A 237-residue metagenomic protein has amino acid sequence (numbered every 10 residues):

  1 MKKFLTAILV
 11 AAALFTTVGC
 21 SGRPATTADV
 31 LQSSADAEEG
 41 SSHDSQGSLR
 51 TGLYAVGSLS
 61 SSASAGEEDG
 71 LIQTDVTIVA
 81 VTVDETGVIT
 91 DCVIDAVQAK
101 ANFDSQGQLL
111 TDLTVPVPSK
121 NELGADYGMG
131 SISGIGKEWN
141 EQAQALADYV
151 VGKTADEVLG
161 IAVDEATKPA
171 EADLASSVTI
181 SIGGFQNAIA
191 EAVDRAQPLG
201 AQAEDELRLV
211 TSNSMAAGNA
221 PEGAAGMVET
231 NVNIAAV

Functional and structural regions predicted by a protein language model:
L5-T6, T26: Sequence-pattern detector for short linear motifs and compositional/periodic biases rather than a specific fold
T6-L14: Hydrophobic helical h-region of N-terminal Sec-dependent signal peptides in bacterial secretory/periplasmic proteins
A13-L14, Q32, V232-V237: Generic low-polarity alpha-helical segments
T16-G19: C-terminal motif of bacterial Sec signal peptides marking the signal peptidase cleavage site
S21-R23: Bacterial signal peptide processing site
A25-D44: Low-complexity, Pro/Thr/Ser/Glu-rich flexible segments characteristic of extracytoplasmic/periplasmic regions
E38-V237: Active-site- and interface-proximal helix/loop "cap" or "latch" segments in soluble metabolic and energy-transducing
